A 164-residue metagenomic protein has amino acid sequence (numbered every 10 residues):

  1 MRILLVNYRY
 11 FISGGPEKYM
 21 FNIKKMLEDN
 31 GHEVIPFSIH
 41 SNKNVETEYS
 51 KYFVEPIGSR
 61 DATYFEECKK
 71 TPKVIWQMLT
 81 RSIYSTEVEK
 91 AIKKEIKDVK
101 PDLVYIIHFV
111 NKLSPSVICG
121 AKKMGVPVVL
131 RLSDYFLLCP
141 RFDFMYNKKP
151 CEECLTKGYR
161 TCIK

Functional and structural regions predicted by a protein language model:
M1-Y49, K97-V99, V117, A121-P127: N-terminal subdomain of nucleotide-sugar transferases
R9, E87, F109-K112: Short beta->alpha connector loops
S13-G14, K43-T47, K112-P115, F136-R141 (+1 more regions): Short catalytic/ligand-binding loop motif for oxyanion handling, primarily in non-cytosolic enzymes, centered on
S13-G14, S82-I83, H108: Residue-level marker of alpha-helix boundaries and capping positions
D29-L103, F144: A conserved catalytic-core segment of Leloir-type glycosyltransferases
C68-I75, L132-K164: Acceptor-binding helix/loop patch of EC 2.4 sugar-transfer enzymes, predominantly nucleotide-sugar-dependent
K93-L113, P127-R131: Short N-terminal targeting/anchoring amphipathic segment
